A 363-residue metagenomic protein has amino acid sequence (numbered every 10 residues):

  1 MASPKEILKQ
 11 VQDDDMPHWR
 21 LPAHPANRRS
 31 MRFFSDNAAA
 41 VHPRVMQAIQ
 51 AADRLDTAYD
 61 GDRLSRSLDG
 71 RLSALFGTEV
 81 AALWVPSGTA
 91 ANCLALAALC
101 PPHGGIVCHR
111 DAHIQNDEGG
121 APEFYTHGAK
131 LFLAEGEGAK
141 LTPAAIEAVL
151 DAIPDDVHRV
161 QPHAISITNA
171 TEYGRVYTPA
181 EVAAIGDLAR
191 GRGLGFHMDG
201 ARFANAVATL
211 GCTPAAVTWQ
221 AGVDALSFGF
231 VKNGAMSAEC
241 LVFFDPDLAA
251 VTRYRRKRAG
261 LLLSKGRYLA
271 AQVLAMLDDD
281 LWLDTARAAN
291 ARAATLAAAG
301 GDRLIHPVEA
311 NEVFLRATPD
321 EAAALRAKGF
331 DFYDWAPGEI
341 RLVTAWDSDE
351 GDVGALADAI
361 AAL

Functional and structural regions predicted by a protein language model:
M1-K5, Q12-D13, H18, A23: A cross-taxon signal for low-complexity, glycine/charged-rich
S3-I7, P25-F34: N-terminal intrinsically disordered, low-complexity tails enriched in polar/charged
K9-V11, M46: Intrinsically disordered, low-complexity regions enriched in polar/acidic and amide residues
R28-G329, Y333-E339, V343-S348, D352 (+1 more regions): Conserved PLP-enzyme active-site core in the AAT-like
